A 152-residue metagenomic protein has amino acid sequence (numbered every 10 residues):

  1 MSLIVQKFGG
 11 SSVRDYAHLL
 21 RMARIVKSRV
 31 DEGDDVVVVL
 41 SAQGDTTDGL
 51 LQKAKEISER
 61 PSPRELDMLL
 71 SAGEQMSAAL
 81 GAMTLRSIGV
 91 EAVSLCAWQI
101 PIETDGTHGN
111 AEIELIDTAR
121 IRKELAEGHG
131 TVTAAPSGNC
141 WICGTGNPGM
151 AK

Functional and structural regions predicted by a protein language model:
M1-K152: Nucleotide/pyrophosphate-binding catalytic subdomain
